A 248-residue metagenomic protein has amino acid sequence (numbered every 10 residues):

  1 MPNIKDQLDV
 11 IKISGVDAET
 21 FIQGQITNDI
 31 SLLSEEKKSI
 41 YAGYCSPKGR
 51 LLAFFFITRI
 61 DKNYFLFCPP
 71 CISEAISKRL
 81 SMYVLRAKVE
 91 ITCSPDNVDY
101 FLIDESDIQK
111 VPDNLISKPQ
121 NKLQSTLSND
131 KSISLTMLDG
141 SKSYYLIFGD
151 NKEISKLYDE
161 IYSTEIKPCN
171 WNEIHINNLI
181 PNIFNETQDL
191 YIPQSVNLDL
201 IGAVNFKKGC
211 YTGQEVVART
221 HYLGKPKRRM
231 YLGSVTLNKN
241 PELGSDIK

Functional and structural regions predicted by a protein language model:
M1-K207, Y211-K248: Basic, glycine/lysine-rich polyanion-binding surfaces/domains
